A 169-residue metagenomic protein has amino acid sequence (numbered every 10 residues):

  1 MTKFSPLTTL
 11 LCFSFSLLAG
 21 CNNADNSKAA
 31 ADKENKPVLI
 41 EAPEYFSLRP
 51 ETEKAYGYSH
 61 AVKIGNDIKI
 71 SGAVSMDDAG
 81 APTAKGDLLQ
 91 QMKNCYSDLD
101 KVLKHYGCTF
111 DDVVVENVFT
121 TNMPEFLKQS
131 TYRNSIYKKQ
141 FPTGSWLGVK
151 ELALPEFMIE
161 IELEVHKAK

Functional and structural regions predicted by a protein language model:
M1-T9: Bacterial N-terminal signal peptides that target proteins for export
T9-L17: Bacterial N-terminal signal peptides
G20-K93, S97, K101-Y106, D111 (+1 more regions): N-terminal presequence-like segments and the immediate start of the first folded domain
V114-E116: Surface-exposed aromatic
